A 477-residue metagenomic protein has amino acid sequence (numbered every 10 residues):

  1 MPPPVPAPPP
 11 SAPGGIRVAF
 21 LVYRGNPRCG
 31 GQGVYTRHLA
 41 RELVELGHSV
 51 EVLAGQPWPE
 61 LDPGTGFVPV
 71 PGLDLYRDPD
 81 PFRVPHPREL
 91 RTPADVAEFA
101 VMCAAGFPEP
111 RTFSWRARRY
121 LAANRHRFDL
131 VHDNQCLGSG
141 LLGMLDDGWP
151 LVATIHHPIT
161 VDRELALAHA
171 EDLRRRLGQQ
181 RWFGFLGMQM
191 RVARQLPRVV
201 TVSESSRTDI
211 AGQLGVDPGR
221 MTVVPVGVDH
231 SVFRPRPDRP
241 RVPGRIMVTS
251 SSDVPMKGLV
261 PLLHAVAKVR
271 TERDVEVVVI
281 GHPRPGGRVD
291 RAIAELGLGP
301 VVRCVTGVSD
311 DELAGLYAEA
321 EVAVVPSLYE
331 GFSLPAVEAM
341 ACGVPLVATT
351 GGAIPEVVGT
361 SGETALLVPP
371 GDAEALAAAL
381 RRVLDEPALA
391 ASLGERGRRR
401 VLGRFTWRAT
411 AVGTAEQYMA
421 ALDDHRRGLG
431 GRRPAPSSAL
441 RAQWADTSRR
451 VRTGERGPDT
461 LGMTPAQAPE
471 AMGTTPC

Functional and structural regions predicted by a protein language model:
P8-G15, L53-R116: A conserved catalytic-core segment of Leloir-type glycosyltransferases
W58, T249, V275-R291: Glycosyltransferase donor-sugar binding loop
F82-A105, L145-M190, L429: Acceptor-binding helix/loop patch of EC 2.4 sugar-transfer enzymes, predominantly nucleotide-sugar-dependent
S205, G227: Carbohydrate-associated surface elements
R239-V266, V278: Conserved donor-binding/catalytic core segment of Leloir-type glycosyltransferases
V289-D311: Nucleotide-activated donor-binding/catalytic signature segment of Leloir-type glycosyltransferases, i.e., the conserved
L328: Aromatic "clamp/platform" in nucleotide-sugar-dependent glycosyltransferases that forms part of the donor/acceptor
T360-S361, A365-A373, R382-P387: Conserved acidic donor-binding segment of nucleotide-sugar-dependent glycosyltransferases
